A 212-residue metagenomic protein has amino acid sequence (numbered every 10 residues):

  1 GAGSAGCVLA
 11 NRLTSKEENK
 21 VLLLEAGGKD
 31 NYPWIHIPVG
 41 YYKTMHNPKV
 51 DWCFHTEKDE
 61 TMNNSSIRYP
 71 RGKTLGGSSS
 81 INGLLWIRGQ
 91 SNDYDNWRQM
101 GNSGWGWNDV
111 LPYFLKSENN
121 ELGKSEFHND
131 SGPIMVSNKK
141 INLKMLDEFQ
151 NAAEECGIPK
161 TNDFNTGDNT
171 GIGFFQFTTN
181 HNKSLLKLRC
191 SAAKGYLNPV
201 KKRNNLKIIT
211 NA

Functional and structural regions predicted by a protein language model:
G1-L115: N-terminal glycine-rich phosphate/pyrophosphate-binding loop and immediately adjacent elements
R98-A212: Conserved redox-cofactor binding core of oxidoreductases
